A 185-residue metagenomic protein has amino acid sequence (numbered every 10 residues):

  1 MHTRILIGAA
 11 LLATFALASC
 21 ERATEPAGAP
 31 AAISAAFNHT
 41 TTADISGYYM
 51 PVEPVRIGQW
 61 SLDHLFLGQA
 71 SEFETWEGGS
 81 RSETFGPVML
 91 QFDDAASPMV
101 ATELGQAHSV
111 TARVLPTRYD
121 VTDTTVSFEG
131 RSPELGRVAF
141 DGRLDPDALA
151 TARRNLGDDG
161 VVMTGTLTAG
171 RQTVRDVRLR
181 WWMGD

Functional and structural regions predicted by a protein language model:
M1-A18: Sec-dependent bacterial lipoprotein signal peptides
C20-A23: Bacterial signal peptide processing site
E25-A29: Helix-termini ("caps") and immediately adjacent flexible loops/tails, especially at membrane-solvent interfaces
I33-D185: Central antiparallel beta-sheet cores of small beta-barrel/beta-sandwich binding domains
